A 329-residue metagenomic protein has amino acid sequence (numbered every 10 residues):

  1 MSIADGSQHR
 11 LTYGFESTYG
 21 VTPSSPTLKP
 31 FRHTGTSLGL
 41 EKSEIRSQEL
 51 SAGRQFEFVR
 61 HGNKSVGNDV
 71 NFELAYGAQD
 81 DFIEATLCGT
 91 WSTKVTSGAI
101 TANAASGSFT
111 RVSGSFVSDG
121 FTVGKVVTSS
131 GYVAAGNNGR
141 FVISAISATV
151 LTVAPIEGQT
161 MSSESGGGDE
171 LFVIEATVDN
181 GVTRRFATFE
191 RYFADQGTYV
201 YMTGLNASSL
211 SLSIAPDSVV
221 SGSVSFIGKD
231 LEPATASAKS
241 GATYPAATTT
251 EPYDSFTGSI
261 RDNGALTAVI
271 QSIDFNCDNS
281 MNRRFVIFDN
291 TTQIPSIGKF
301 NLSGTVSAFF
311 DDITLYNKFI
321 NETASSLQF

Functional and structural regions predicted by a protein language model:
M1-F329: Signature of extracytoplasmic/envelope-associated structural regions
